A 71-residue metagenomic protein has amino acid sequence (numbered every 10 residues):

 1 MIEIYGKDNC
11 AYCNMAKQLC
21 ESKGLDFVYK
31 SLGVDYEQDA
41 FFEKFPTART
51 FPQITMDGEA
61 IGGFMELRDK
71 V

Functional and structural regions predicted by a protein language model:
M1-L25: Local sequence-structure signature of Cys/Sec-based thiol-disulfide redox active-site neighborhoods
A11, Y36, G62: Short alpha-helical
N14, D39, D69: Alpha-helical elements of the RecA-like P-loop NTPase motor core of helicases
Q18-C20, K44, R68-K70: Short, glycine/charged-enriched secondary-structure capping and boundary segments
F27-Y29: Charged, surface-exposed interaction regions in soluble eukaryotic proteins
S31-A48: Thioredoxin-like thiol-disulfide oxidoreductase module
M56-V71: Non-catalytic, surface beta->alpha helical segment in thiol-disulfide oxidoreductase systems
